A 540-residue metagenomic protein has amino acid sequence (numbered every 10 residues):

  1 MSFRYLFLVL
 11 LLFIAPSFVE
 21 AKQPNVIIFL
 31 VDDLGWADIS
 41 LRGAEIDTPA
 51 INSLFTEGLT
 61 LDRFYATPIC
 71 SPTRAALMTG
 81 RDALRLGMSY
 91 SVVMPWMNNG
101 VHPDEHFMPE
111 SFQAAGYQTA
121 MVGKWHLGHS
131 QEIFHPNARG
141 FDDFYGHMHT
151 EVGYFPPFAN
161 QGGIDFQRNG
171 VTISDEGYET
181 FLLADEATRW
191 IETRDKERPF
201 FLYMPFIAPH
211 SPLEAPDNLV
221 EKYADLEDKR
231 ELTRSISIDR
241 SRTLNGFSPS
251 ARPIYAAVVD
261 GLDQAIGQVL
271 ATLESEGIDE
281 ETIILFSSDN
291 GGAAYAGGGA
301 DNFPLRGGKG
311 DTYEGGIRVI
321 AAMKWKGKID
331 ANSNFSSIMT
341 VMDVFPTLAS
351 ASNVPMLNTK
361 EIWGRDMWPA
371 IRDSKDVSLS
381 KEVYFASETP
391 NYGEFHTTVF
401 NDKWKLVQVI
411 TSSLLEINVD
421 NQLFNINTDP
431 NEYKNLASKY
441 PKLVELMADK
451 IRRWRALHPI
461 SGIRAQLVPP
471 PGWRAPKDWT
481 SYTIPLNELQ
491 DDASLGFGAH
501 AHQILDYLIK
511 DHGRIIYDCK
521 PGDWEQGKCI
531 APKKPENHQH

Functional and structural regions predicted by a protein language model:
K22-I27, E57-D62, A114-A120, G140-D142 (+5 more regions): Loop/turn elements at helix/coil->beta-strand transitions in domains of secreted/extracellular proteins
K22-P24, V31, G35-W36, T60 (+5 more regions): Long, internal low-complexity/basic segments
P24-G35, A50-F55, L77-T79, F112 (+8 more regions): Beta-strand elements within well-structured catalytic alpha/beta cores of enzymes that handle phosphate/sulfate esters
A44-R74, G80, G116-A120, R139-M148 (+1 more regions): Short, structured active-site-proximal loop/turn typified by the sulfatase FGly-forming signature C/S-X-P-X-R
A44-T48, Y65-I69, P95-H106, I173-L183 (+7 more regions): A short beta-strand-to-alpha-helix junction
M88-Y90, P95-N98, H102-P109, Q113-A114 (+3 more regions): Formylglycine-dependent
E132-G140, P212-N218, K222, A271-K328 (+1 more regions): Histidine-centered active-site microenvironments of extracellular/periplasmic hydrolases and transferases
F134, R139-D143, H147-E151, G292-P304 (+7 more regions): C-terminal cap/loop subdomain of S1 sulfatases and analogous C-terminal strand-loop tails that border
